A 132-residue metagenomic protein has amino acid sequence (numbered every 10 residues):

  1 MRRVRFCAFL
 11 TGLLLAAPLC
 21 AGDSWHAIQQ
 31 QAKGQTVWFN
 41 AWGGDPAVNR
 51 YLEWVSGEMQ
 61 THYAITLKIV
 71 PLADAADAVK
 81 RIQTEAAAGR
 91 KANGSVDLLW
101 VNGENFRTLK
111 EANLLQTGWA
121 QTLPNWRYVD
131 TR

Functional and structural regions predicted by a protein language model:
M1-F9: Bacterial N-terminal signal peptides that target proteins for export
A16-P18: N-terminal signal peptide c-region/cleavage motif recognized by signal peptidases
D23-G103: Early extracytoplasmic/lumenal segment of secretory-pathway proteins
R50-L52, L109-N113, A120: Short, solvent-exposed loop/turn and secondary-structure capping segments
E58-M59, L115-T117: A glycine- and small-aliphatic-rich helix-loop capping segment at beta-alpha/alpha-beta transitions that lines
A87-V101, Q116-R132: A structural signal for short loop-to-beta-strand junctions that line the ligand-binding cleft of periplasmic/secreted
E104-N105, L114: Short, well-ordered alpha-helical scaffold segment located in the soluble/lumenal catalytic or ligand-binding core
